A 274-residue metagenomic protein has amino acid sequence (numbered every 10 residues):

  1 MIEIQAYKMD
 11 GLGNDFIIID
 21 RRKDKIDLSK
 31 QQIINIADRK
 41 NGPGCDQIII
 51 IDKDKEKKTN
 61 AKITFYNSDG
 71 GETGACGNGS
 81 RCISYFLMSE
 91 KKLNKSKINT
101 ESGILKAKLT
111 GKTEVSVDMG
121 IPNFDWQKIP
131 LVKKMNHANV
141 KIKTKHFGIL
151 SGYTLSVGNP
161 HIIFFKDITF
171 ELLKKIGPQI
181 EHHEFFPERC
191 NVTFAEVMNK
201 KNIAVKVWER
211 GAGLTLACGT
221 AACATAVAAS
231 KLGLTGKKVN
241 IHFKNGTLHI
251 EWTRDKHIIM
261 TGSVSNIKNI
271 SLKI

Functional and structural regions predicted by a protein language model:
M1-G111, I162-I274: A glycine-rich beta-to-alpha transition motif near the start of alpha/beta enzyme domains, typified by
M1-K25, V117, K133-L155: N-terminal, positively charged, Ser/Thr/Ala/Gly-biased leader segments that form transit/presequence-like amphipathic
K108, D118, P130, K141-K143 (+1 more regions): Generic structural detector for well-ordered beta-strands
E114-G120: Short, solvent-exposed secondary-structure boundary/capping segments
N123-D125: Ligand-binding beta-strand-loop-alpha-helix segment within the catalytic cores of soluble metabolic enzymes
S151-G152, P160-I163: Selected transmembrane alpha-helices and immediately adjacent juxtamembrane segments of polytopic inner-membrane
T154-V157, M260: Active-site donor-nucleotide binding/catalytic segment of nucleotide-sugar enzymes
